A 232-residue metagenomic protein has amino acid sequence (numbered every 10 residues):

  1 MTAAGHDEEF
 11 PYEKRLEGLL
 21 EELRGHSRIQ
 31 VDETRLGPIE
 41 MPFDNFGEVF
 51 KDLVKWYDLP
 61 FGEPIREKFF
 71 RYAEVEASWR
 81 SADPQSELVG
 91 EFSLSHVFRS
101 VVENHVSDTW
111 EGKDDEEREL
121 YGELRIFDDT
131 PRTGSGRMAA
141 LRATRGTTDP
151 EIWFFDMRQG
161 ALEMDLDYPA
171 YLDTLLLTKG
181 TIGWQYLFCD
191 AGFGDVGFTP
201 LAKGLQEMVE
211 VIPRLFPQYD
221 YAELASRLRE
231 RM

Functional and structural regions predicted by a protein language model:
M1-G134, E230-M232: A surface-exposed partner-binding patch
E13-L16, F43, D165-P169, T181 (+1 more regions): Alpha-helix initiation and N-capping motif
E119, T133, T178-Q185, C189-D190: Acidic, metal/cofactor-coordinating or nucleic-acid-engaging core segments within structured domains
F127, A139-L141, I152: Hydrophobic beta-strand residues in large extracellular and virion-surface proteins
T130-G136, I212, F216: Aromatic/basic-lined ligand-recognition segments that form π-stacking hydrophobic pockets flanked by Lys/Arg to engage
G134-R145: Broad, structure-driven detector of short, well-ordered beta-strand segments within folded domains
P150-Y186: Compact, glycine/acidic-enriched structural inserts
Q185, A191-M232: Charge-dense, low-complexity intrinsically disordered regions
